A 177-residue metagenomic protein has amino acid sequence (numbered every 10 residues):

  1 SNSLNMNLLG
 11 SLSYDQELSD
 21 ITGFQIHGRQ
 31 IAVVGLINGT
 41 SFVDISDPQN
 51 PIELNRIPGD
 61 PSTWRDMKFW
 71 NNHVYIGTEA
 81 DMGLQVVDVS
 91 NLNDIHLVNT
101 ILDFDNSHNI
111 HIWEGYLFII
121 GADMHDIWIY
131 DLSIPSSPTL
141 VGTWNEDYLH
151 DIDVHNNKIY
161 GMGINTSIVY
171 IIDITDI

Functional and structural regions predicted by a protein language model:
S1-I177: Feature marking well-ordered beta-strand scaffolds used for ligand recognition
